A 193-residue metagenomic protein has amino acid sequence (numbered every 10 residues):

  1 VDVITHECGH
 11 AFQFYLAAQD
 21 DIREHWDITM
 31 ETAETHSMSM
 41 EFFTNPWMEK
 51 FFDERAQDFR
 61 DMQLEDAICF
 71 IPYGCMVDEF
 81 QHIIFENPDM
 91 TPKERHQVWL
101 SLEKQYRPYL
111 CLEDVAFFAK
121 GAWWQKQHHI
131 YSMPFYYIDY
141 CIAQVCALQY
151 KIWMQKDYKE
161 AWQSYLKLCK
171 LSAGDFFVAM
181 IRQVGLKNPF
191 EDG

Functional and structural regions predicted by a protein language model:
V1-E7: Short alpha-helical catalytic segment bearing the HExxH-like zincin motif of zinc-dependent metalloproteases
I4, F12, S39, K50 (+3 more regions): C-terminal, non-catalytic "cap/extension" segments appended to globular domains
E7-C8, T35: Generic detector of well-ordered alpha-helical packing
G9-R23: Catalytic Zn2+-binding segment of zinc metalloproteases
A17, D27-R55, Q63, C69 (+1 more regions): Post-HExxH zinc-binding segment in Zn-dependent metallohydrolases
D20-W26, E49-R60, D157-S164: Short, glycine/acidic-rich hinge or "gate" loops at secondary-structure transitions that mediate conformational
R23, M62-A67, Q127-Y131: Active-site-adjacent structural elements in folded domains
E24-T32, F135-I138: Short alpha-helix boundary/capping segments
